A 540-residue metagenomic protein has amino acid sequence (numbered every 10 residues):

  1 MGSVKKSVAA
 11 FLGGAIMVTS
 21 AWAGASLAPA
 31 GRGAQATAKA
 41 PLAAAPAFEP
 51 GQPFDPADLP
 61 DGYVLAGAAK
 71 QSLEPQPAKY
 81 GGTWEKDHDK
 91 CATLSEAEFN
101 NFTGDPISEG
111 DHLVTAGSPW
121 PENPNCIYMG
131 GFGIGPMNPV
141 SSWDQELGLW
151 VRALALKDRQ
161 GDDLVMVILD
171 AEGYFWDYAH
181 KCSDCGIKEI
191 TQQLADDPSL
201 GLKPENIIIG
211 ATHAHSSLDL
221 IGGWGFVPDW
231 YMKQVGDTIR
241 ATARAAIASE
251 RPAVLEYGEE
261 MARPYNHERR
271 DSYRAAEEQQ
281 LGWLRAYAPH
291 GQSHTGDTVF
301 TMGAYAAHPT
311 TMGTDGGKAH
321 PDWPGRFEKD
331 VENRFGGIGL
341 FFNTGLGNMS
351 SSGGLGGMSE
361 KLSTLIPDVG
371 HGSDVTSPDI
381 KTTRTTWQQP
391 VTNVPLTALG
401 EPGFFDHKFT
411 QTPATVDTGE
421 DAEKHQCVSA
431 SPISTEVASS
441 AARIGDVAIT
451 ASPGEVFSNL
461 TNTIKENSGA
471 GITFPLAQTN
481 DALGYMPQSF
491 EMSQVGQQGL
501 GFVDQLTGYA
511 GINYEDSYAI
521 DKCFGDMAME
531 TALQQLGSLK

Functional and structural regions predicted by a protein language model:
M1-F11: Bacterial N-terminal signal peptides that target proteins for export
S3-V4, T37, T463: Generic N-terminal leader/processing signal
V8-A9, Q35, L42, A155: Sequence-pattern detector for short linear motifs and compositional/periodic biases rather than a specific fold
G13-G14, G24: Small side chains
G14-A15, G222: Repetitive helical segments and hydrophobic/amphipathic motifs
I16-S20: Hydrophobic core
A21-A40: Signal peptide processing junction and immediate N-terminal pro/mature segment of secreted/exported proteins
P41-G210, A214-T364, G370, D374-K540: Conserved beta-alpha junction segments in alpha/beta enzyme cores
